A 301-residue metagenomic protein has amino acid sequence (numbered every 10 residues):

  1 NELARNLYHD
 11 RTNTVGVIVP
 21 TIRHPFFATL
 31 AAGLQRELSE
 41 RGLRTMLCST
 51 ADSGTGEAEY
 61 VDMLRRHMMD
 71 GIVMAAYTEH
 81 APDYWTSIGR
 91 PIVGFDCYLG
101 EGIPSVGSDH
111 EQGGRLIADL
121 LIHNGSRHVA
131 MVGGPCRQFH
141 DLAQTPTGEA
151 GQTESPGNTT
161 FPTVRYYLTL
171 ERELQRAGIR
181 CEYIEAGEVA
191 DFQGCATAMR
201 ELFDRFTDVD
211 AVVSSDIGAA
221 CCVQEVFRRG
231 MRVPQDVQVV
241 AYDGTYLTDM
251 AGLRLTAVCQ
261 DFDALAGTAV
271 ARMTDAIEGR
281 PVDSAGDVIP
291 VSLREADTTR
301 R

Functional and structural regions predicted by a protein language model:
N1, H24, A81-P82, T160-V164 (+1 more regions): Serine-centered coil/turn micro-motif
N1, T45, V233-P234: Alpha-helix N-cap/start motif
N1-N13, R300-R301: N-terminal helix-turn-helix DNA-binding module of bacterial transcription factors
L3, V15, D70, V132-G133 (+1 more regions): Short glycine-rich loop/turn motifs that provide flexible caps or phosphate-binding loops at active sites
D10, T14-N124, L202-A211: Alpha-helical recognition/docking segments in bacterial nutrient-uptake and carbohydrate-utilization systems
R36-R41, G89-G94, Y98-R301: Bacterial carbohydrate/catabolite-sensing allosteric modules
